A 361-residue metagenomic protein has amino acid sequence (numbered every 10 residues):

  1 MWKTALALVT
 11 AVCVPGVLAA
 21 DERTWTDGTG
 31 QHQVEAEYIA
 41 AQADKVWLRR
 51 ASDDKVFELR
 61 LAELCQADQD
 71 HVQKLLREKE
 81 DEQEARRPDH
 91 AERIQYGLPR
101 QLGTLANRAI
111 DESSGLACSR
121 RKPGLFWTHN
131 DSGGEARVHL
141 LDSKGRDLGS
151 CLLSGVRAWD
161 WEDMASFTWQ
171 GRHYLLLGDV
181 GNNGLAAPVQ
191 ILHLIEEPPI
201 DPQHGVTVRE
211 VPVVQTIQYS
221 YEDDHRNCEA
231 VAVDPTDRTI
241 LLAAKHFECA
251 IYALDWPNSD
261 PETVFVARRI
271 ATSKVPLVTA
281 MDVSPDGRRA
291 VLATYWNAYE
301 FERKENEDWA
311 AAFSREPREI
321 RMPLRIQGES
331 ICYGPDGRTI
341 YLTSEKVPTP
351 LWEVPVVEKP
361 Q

Functional and structural regions predicted by a protein language model:
M1-T4, L116: Positively charged n-region of N-terminal signal peptides that target proteins for export
K3-G16: Bacterial N-terminal signal peptides
V17-E92: Compositionally biased alpha-helical segments
E84-Q361: Sequence/structural signature of beta-propeller domains
